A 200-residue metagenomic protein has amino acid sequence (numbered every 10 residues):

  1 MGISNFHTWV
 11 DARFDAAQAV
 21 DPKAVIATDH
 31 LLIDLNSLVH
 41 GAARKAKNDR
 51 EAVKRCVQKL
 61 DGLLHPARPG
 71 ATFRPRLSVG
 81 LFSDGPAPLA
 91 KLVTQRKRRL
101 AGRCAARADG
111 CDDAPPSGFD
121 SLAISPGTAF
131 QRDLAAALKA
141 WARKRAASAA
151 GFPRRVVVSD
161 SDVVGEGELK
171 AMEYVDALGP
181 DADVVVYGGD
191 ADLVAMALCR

Functional and structural regions predicted by a protein language model:
M1-R200: Noncatalytic, typically N-terminal accessory segments of nucleic acid-processing enzymes and closely related
